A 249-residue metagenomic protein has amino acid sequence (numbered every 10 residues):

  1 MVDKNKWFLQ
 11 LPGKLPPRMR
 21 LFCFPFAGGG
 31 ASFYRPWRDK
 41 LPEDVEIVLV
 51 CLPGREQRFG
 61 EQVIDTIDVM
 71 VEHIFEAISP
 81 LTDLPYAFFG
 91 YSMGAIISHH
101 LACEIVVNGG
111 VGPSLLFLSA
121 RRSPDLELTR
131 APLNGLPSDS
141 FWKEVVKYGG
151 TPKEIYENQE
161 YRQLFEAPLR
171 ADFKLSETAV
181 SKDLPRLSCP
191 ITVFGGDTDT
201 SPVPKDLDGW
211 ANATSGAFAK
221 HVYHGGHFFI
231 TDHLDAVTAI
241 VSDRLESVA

Functional and structural regions predicted by a protein language model:
M1-A249: Domain-scale detector for complete catalytic domains at protein termini or as standalone homologs
